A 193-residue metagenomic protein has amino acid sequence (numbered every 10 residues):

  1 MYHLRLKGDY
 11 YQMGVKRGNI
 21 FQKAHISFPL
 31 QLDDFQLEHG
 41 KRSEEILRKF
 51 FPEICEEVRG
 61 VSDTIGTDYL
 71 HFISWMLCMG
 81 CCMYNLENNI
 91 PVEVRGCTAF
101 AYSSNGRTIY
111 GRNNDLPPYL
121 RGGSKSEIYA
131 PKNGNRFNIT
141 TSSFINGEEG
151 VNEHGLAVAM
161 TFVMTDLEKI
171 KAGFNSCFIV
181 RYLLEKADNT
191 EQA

Functional and structural regions predicted by a protein language model:
M1-D188: N-terminal mature-domain region immediately after signal-peptide cleavage in secreted/organellar precursors
T190-A193: Short, well-structured alpha-helical segments that form the helix of a local strand-helix-strand
